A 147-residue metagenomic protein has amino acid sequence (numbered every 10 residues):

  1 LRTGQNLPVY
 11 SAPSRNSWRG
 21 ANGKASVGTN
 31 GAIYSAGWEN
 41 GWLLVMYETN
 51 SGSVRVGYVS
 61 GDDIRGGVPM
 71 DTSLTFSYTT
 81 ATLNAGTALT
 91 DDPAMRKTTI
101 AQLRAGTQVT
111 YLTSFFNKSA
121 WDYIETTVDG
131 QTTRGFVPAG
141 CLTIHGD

Functional and structural regions predicted by a protein language model:
L1-S11, N22-V27, W38-E39, D63-A88 (+3 more regions): SH3-family beta-barrel domains
P8-V9, G52-R55, L83, A88-L89 (+1 more regions): Short, surface-exposed beta-strand/loop "edge" segments at domain boundaries and coil↔beta transitions
P13-A21, P93-T98: Short alpha-helix capping/helix-loop boundary micro-motifs
R19, G28-N30, A85, P93-A94: Short secondary-structure boundary micro-motifs
G20-G61, Q102-G140: SH3/SH3-like beta-barrel superfamily modules
M46, F76, T90-D91, R96 (+2 more regions): Short, well-ordered helical secondary-structure segments
